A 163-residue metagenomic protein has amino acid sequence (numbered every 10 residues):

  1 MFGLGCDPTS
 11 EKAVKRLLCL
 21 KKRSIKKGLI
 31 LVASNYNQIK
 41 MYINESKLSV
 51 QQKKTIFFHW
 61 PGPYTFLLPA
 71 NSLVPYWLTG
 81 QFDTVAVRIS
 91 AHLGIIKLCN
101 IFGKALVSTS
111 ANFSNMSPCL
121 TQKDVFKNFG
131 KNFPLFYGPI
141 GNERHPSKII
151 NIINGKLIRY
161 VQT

Functional and structural regions predicted by a protein language model:
M1-T163: Active-site-adjacent structural elements in enzyme catalytic cores
